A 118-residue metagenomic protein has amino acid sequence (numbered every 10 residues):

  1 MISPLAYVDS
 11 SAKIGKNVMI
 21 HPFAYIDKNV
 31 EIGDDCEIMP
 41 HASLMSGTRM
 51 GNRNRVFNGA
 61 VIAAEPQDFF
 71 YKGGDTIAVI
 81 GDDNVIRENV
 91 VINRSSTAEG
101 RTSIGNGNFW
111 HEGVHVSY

Functional and structural regions predicted by a protein language model:
S3-P4, D9-S10, G15-K16, H21-P22 (+14 more regions): Left-handed beta-helix
P66-G73: Extracellular beta-strand/beta-solenoid scaffold signature
